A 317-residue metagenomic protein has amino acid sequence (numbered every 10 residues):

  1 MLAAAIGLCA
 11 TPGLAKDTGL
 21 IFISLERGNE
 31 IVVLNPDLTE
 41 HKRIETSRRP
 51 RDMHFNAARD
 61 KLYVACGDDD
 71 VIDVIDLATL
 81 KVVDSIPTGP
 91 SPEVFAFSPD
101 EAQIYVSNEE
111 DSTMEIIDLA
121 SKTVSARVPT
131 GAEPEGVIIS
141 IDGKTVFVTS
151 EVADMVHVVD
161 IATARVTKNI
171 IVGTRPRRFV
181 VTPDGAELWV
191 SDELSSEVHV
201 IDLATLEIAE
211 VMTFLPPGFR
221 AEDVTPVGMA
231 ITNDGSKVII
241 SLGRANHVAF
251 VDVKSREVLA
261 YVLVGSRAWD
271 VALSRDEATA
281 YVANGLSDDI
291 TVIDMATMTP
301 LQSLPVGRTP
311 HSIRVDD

Functional and structural regions predicted by a protein language model:
A3-D317: Predominantly soluble domains enriched in secretory-pathway, periplasmic, or organellar proteins
